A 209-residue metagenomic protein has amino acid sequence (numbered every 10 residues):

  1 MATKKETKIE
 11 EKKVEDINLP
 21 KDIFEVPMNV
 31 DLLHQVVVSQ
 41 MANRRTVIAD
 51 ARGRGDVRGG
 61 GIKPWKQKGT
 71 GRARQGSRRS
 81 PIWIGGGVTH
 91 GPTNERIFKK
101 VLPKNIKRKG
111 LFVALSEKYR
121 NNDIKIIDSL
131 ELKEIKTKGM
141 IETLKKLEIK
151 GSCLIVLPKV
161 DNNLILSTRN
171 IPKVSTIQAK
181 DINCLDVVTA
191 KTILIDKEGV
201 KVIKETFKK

Functional and structural regions predicted by a protein language model:
M1-T46, T93-K209: Extended polybasic, low-complexity segments that bind anionic RNA or targeting/receptor surfaces
S39, N43-D56, G60-K63, Q75 (+1 more regions): A polyanion-binding, active-site-adjacent surface
R54-G91: Glycine/serine-rich anion-binding loops at beta->alpha junctions that coordinate negatively charged ligand groups
